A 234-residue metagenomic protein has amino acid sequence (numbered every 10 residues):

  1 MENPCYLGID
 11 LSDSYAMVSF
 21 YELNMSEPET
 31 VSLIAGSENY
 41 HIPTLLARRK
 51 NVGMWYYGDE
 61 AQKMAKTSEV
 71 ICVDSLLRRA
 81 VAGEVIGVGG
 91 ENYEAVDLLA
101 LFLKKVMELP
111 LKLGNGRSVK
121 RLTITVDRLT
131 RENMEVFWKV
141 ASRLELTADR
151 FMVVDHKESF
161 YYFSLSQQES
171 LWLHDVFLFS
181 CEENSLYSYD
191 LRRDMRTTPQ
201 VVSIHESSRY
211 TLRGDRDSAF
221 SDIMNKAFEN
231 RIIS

Functional and structural regions predicted by a protein language model:
M1-V85, S142, R150-Y162, T197-D222: Early-domain small/polar-rich strand-loop-helix modules and first-structured segments of the mature chain
D10-S12, T125-L129, F179-E182: Structural motif
S12-D13, Y40, G116, C181-S185 (+1 more regions): Short flexible coil/turn linkers enriched for glycine and charged/polar residues that connect secondary-structure
E69-C72, E94-L103, N133, D215-I232: Phosphate/oxyanion-binding active-site loops and adjacent basic polyanion-contact surfaces
L99-G114, F160-Q167, K226-S234: Phosphate/ATP-binding catalytic cores across multiple sugar-kinase/actin-like superfamilies, primarily ASKHA
G114-N115, V140-F151, E158-Q168, W172-D175: Hydrophobic, small-residue-rich alpha-helical packing segments that form membrane-like cores
N115-R128, S234: Short glycine-rich phosphate-binding loop at a beta-alpha junction
S170-F228: Glycine-rich phosphate-binding loop of actin/hexokinase-like ATP-binding domains
